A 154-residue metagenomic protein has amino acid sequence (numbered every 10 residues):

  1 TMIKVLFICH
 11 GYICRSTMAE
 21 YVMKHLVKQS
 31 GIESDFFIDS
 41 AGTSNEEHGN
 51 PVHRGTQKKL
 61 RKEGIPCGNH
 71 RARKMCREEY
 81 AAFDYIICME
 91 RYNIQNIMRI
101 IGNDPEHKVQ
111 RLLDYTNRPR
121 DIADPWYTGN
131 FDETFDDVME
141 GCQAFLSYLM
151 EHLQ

Functional and structural regions predicted by a protein language model:
M2-A82, S147-Q154: Conserved active-site segments centered on acidic
S16, E90-R91: Helix N-cap/beta->alpha junction signal
Y85, R91-Q154: Phosphate-binding/catalytic loops
